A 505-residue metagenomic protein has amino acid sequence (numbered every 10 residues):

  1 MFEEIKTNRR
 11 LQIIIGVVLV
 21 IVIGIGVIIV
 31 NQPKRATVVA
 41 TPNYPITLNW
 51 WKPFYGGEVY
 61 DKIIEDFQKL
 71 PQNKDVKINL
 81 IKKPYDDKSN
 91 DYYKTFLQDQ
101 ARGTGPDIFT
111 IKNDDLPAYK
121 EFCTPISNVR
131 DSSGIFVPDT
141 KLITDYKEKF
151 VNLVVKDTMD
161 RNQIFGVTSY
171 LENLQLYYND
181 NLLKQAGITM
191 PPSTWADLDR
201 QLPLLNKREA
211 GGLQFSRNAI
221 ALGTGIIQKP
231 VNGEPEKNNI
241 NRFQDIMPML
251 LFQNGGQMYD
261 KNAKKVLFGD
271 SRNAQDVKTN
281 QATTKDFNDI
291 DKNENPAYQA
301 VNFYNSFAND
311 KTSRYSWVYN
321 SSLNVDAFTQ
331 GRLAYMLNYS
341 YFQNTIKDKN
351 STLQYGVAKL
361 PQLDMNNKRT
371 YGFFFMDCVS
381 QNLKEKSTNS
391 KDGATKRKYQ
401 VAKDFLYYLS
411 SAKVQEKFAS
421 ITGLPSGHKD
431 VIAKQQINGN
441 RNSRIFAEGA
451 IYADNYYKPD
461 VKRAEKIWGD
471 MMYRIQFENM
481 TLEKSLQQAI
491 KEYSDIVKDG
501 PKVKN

Functional and structural regions predicted by a protein language model:
F2-I14, V18-I29, K34, E448-N505: Conserved C-terminal helix/tail region of periplasmic/extracytoplasmic solute-binding proteins
V38, S351, Y355-L360, K391 (+2 more regions): Long, aromatic- and glycine/proline-rich binding clefts that accommodate carbohydrate-like moieties
N43-P117: Early extracytoplasmic/lumenal segment of secretory-pathway proteins
D75-K82, Q185-A186, N309-R314, L323 (+2 more regions): Extracytoplasmic/periplasmic substrate-recognition and gating elements
K83-T95, W195-D197, S316-T329: Short helix-initiation/N-cap motifs at beta->coil->alpha
D107-T110, A334-N338: Paired acidic/hydrophobic, glycine-rich loop segments that form the ligand-binding mouth/hinge of periplasmic-binding
K112-N173, Q214, G356-A358: Hinge/lid segment of periplasmic solute-binding proteins
L202-L204, I240, Q244, L250-V318: Glycine-centered hinge/linker elements that transmit conformational signals in sensory and ligand-binding systems
